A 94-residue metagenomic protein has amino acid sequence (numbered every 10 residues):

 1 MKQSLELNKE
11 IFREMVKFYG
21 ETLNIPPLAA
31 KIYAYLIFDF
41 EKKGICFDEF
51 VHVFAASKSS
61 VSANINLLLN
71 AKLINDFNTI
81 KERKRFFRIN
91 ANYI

Functional and structural regions predicted by a protein language model:
S4-K31: Short alpha-helical segments that sit at the start of domains
L23-L28, T79-I94: Short, cationic-aromatic polyanion-contact patches
P26-K43: Short helix->loop/beta-hairpin flanking segments within DNA-binding domains
K43-F54: A short alpha-helical element within helix-turn-helix/winged-helix DNA-binding domains across DNA-binding proteins
F50, V61-I74: Basic amphipathic alpha-helical segments that dock to polyanions
F54, A63-N64, N90: Short His-Asn-centered micro-motif
